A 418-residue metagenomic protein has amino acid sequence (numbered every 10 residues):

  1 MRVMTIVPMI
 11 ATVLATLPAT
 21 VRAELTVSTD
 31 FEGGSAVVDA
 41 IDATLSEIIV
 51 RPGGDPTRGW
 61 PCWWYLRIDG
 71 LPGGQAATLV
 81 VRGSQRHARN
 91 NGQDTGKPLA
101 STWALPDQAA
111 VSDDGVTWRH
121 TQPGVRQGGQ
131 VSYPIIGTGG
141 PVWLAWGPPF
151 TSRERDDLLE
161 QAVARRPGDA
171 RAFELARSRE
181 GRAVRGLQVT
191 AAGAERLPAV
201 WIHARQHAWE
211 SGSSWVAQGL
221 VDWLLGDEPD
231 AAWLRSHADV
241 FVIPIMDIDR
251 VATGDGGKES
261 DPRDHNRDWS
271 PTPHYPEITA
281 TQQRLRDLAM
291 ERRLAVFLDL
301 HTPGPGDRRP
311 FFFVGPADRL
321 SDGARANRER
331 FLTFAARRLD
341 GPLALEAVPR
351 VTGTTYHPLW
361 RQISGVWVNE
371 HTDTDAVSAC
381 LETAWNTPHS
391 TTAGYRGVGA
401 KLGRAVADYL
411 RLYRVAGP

Functional and structural regions predicted by a protein language model:
T5-T16: Bacterial N-terminal signal peptides
L17, V21-T138, V142: Extreme N-terminal flexible tails
G70-P72, G83, P148, T190-A191 (+2 more regions): A mature extracytoplasmic/lumenal domain signature
R89-N90, A145, S152-R155, E210-G212 (+1 more regions): Short helix/loop capping segments that flank catalytic or ligand/cofactor-binding pockets
Q122-S178, A194: Extended acidic/polar, glycine-enriched regions that form or flank non-catalytic beta-rich accessory modules
A170-T190, A194-T383: Active-site/substrate-binding loop(s) of hydrolase catalytic cores
P388-P418: His/Asp/Glu-rich mid-to-C-terminal helical/loop segments that flank catalytic regions of hydrolases
